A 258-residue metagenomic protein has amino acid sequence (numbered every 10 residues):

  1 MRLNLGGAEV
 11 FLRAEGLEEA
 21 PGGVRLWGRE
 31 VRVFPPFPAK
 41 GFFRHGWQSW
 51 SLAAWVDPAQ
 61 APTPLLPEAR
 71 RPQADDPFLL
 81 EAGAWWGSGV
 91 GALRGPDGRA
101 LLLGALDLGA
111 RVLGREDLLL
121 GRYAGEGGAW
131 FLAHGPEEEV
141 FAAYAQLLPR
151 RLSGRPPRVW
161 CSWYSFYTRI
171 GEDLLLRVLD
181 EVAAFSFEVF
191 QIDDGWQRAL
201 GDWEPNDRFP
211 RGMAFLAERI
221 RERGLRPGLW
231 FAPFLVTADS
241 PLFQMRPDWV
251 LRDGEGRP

Functional and structural regions predicted by a protein language model:
M1-L147: N-terminal accessory beta-strand-rich subdomains and adjacent acidic, glycine-rich linkers that precede catalytic cores
E116-L118, R122-Y123, P136-P149, L174 (+4 more regions): Mature catalytic domains of secreted/periplasmic carbohydrate-active enzymes
P157-D173, W196-R211, P258: The substrate-binding groove and active-site-proximal loops of carbohydrate-active enzymes, especially glycoside
R158-S162, E188-I192, P227-F231: Hydrophobic faces of well-ordered beta-strands that scaffold small-molecule active sites in alpha/beta enzyme cores
T168, L229-P258: Active-site-adjacent "subsite" loops/lids of carbohydrate-active enzymes
L174-W196: Catalytic domains of carbohydrate-active enzymes, especially glycoside hydrolases
V178, F209-L216: A general structural detector for well-ordered alpha-helical segments in enzyme core domains, enriched
A183, A214-G224: Surface-exposed amphipathic alpha-helices with a cationic face
